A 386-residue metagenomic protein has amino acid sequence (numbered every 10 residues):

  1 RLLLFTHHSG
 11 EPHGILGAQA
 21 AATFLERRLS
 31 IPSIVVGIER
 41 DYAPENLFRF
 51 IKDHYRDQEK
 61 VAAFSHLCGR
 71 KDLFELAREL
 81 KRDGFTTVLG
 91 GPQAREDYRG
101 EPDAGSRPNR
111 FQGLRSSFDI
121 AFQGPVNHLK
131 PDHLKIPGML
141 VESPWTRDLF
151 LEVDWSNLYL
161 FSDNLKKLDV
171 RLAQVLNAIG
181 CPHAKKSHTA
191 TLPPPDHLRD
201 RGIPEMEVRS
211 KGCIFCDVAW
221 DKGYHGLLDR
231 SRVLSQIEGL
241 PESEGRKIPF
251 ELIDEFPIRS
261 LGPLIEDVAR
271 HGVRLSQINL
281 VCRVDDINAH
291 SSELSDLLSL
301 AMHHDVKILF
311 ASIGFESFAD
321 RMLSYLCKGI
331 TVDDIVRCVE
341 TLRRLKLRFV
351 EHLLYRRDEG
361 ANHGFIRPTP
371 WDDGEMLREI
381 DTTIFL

Functional and structural regions predicted by a protein language model:
R1-L29: A short, flexible N-terminal coil/short beta segment enriched in small residues
R1-T6, V88, G226, R230-D372: Conserved SAM/AdoMet-binding glycine-rich loop
L29, F50-D57, A104-G113, K186-T189 (+6 more regions): Alpha-helix termini
L29, V35-R40, D217-W220, F365-R367: Residue-level recognition of beta-strand->loop/alpha-helix junctions
P32-R147: Glycine-rich beta-alpha loop elements in corrinoid/cobalamin-binding modules across cobalamin-dependent enzymes
W155-V170: Flexible, low-complexity linker/hinge segments
K166-R230: Canonical Radical SAM [4Fe-4S] cluster-binding loop centered on the CxxxCxxC motif and its immediate flanking residues
P370-F385: Catalytic cores of alpha/beta
